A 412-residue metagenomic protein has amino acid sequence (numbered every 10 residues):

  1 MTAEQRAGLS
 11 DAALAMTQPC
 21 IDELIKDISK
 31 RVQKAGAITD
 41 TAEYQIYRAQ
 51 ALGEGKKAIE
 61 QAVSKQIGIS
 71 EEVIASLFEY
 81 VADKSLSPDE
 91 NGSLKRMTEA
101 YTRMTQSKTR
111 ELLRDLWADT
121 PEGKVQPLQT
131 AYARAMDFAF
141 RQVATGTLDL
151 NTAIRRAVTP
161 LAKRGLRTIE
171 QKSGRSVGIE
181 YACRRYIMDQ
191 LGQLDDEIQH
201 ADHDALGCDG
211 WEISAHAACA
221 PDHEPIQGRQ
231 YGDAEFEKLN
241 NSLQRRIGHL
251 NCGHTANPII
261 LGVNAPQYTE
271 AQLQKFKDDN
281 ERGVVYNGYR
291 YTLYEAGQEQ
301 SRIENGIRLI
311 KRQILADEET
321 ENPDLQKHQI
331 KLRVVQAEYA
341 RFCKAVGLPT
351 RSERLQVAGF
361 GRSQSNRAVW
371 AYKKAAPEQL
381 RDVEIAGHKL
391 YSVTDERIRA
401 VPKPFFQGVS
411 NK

Functional and structural regions predicted by a protein language model:
M1-I154, A271-K412: N-terminal leader/targeting and assembly helices and adjacent pre-domain segments
R114-L206: Contiguous, non-catalytic segments that form substrate-binding/exosite surfaces or channel walls
T159, T255, V263, A296-I303: Noncatalytic linker/hinge segments flanking ATPase motor cores
I169, V177-Q274: Acidic, glycine-rich two-metal-ion catalytic cores of nucleic acid-processing enzymes
